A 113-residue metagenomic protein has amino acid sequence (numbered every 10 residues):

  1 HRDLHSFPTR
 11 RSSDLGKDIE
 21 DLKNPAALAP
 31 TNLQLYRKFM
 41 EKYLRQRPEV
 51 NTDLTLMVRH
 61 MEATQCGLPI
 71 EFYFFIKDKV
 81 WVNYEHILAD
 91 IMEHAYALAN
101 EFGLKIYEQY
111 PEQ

Functional and structural regions predicted by a protein language model:
H1-S12: Short, small-residue-biased leader/transition segments that mark boundaries at the very start of proteins
D14-K42: Intrinsically disordered, low-complexity acidic Ser/Thr-rich regulatory segments
I19-A26, G67-D78: Short, hydrophobic beta-strand segments
L44-T55, E101-L104: Short secondary-structure junctions
L54-E71: Short edge beta-strands and adjacent turn/loop segments
W81-I87: Solvent-exposed, non-transmembrane alpha-helical starts
H94-E112: Flexible helix-coil linker/hinge segments at domain or subdomain boundaries
